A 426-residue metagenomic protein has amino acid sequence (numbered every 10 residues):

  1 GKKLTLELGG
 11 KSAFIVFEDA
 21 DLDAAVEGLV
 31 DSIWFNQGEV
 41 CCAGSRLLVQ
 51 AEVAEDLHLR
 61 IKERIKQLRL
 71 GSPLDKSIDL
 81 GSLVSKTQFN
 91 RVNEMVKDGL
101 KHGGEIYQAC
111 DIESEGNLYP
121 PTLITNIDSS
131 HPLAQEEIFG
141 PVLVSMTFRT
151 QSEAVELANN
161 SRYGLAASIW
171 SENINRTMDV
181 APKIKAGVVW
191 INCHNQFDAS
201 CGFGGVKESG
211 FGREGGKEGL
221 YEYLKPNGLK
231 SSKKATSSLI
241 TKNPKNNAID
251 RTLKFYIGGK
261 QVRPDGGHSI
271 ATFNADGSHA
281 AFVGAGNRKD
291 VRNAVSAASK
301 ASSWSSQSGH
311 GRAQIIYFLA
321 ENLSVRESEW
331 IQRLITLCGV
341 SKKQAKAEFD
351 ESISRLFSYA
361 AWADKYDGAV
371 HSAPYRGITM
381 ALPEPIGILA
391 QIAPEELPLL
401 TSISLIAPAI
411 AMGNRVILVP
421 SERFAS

Functional and structural regions predicted by a protein language model:
G1-D128, L157, I191, T236-S238: ALDH superfamily catalytic-core signature
K2, E18, V30-W34, V49-E52 (+10 more regions): Generic secondary-structure signature for well-ordered alpha-helical cores
L4, I106, V188, I410 (+1 more regions): A short hydrophobic/small-residue beta-strand
G10, Q50, I61, G99 (+7 more regions): Residue-level signal for inorganic ion chemistry
I15, R69, L118-K242, D276-V283 (+4 more regions): Conserved C-terminal structural/oligomerization subdomain of aldehyde/semialdehyde dehydrogenase
D23, V155, K230-T336: Short, structured beta/alpha segment
K289-R292, S299, A313-S328, G339-D367 (+2 more regions): Long amphipathic alpha-helix in the N-terminal Rossmann-like dinucleotide-binding domain of NAD(P)-dependent
A369-S426: Conserved small-residue-rich beta-alpha loop and adjacent elements that most often cradle the phosphate/pyrophosphate
